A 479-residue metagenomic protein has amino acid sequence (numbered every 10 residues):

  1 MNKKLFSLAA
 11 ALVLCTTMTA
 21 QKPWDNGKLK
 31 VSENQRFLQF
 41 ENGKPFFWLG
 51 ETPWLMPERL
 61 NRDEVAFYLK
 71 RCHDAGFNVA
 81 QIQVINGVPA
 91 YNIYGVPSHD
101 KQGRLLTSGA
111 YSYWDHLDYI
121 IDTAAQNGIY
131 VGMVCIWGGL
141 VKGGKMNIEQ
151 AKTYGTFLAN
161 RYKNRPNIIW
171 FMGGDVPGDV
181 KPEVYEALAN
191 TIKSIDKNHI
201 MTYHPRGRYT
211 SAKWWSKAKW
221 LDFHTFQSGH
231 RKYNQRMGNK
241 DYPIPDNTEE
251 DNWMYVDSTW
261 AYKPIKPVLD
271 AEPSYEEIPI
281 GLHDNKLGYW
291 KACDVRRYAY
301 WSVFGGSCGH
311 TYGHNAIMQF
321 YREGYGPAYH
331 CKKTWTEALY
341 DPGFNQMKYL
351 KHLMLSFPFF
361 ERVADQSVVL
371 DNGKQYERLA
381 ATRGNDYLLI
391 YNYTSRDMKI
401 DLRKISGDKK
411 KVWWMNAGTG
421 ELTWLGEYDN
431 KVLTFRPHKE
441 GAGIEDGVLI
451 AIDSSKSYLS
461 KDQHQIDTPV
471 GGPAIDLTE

Functional and structural regions predicted by a protein language model:
M1-Q21: Bacterial Sec-dependent N-terminal signal peptides
K22-Q235, D246, E250-D251: Active-site mouth of glycoside hydrolases
K44, P264-V268, Y275-I278, K291-G426 (+1 more regions): Aromatic- and carboxylate-lined catalytic core of secreted/periplasmic carbohydrate-active enzymes
L49, G426-Y428: Short hydrophobic alpha-helix segments
P53-W54, G87, G138, P177 (+7 more regions): Short, solvent-exposed loop/turn segments at secondary-structure junctions
F171-G173, T202-P205, T225, L269-E272 (+2 more regions): Short beta-strand segments
A218-Y321: Catalytic-core region of carbohydrate-active enzymes that cleave or remodel glycosidic bonds
